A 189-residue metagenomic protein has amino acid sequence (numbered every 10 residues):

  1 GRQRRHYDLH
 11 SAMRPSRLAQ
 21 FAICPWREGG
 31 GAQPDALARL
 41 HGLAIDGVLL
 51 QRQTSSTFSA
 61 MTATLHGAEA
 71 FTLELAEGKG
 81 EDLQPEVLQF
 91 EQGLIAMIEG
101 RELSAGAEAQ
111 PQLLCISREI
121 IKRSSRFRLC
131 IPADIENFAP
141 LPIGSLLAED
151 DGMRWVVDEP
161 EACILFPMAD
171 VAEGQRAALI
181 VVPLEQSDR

Functional and structural regions predicted by a protein language model:
G1-R189: Structured catalytic-domain cores with a bias toward divalent-metal coordination
